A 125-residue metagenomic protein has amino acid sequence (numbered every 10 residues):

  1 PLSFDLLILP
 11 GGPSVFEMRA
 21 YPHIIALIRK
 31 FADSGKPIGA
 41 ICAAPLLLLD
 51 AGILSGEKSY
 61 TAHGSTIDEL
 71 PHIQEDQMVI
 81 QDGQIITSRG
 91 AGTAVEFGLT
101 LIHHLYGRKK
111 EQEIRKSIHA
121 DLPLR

Functional and structural regions predicted by a protein language model:
P1-R125: Active-site-adjacent pocket-lining segments in enzyme domains
